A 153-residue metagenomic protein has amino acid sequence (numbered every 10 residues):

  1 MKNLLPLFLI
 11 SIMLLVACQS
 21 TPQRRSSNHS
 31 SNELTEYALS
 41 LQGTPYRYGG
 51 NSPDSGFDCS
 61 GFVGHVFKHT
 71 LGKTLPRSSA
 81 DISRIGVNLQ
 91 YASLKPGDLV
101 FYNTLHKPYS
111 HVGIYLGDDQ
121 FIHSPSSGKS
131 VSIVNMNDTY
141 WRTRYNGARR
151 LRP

Functional and structural regions predicted by a protein language model:
K2-I10: Sec-dependent signal peptide recognition, specifically the positively charged N-region followed immediately by
L14-A17: C-terminal motif of bacterial Sec signal peptides marking the signal peptidase cleavage site
Q19-Y37, N51, K73-L75, N88-L89 (+2 more regions): Aromatic- and glycine-rich peptidoglycan recognition patches
P22-R25, T44-P96: Catalytic cysteine-centered active-site loop
S31, T35, L39, S60-F67 (+2 more regions): Extracytoplasmic/secreted envelope proteins and their assembly/folding machinery, especially bacterial periplasmic
G97-L99, D119: Structural motif
